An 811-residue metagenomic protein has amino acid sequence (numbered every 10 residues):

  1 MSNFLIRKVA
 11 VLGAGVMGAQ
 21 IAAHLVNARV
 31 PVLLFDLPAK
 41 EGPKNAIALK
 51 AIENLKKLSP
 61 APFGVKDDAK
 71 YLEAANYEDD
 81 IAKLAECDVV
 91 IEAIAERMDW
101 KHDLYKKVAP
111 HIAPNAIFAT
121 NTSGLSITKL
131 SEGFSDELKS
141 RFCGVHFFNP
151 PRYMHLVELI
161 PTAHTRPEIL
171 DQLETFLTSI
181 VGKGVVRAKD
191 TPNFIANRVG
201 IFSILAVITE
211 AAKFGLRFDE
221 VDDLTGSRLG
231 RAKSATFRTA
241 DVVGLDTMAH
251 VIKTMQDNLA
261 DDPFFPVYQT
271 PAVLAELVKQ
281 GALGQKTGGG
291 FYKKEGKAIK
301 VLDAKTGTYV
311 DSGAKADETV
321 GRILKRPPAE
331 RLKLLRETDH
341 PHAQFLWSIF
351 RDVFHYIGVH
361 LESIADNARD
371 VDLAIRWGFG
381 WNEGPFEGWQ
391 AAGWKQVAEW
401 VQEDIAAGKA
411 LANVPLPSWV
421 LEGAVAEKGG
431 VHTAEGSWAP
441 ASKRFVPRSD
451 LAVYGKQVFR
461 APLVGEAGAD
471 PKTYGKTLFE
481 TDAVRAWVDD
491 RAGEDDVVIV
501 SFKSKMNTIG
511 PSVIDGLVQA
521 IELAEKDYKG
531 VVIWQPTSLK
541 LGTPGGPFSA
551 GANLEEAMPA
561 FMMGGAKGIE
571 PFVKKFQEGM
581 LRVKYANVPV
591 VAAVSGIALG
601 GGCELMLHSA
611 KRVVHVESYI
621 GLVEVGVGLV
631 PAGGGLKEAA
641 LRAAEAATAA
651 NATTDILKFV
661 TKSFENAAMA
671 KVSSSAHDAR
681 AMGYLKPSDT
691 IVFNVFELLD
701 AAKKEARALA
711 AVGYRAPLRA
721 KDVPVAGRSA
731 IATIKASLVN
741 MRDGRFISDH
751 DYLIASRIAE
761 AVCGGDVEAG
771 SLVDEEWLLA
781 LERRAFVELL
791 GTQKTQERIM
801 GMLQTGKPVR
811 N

Functional and structural regions predicted by a protein language model:
M1-K529, W534-K540, N553-K575, L581-V588 (+5 more regions): N-terminal glycine-rich phosphate-binding loop for ADP-containing cofactors
S549-G551: Amphipathic coiled-coil signal-relay and dimerization helices
C603: Short glycine/serine-rich donor-binding loops of glycosyltransferases
